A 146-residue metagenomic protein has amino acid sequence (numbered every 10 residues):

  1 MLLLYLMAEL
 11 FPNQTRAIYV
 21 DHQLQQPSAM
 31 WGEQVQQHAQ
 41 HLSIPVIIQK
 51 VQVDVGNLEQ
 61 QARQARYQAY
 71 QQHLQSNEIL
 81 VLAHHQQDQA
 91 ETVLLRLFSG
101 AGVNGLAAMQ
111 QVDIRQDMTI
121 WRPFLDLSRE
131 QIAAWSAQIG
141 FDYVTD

Functional and structural regions predicted by a protein language model:
M1-D146: Core alpha/beta nucleotide-donor-binding catalytic domains of modification enzymes
